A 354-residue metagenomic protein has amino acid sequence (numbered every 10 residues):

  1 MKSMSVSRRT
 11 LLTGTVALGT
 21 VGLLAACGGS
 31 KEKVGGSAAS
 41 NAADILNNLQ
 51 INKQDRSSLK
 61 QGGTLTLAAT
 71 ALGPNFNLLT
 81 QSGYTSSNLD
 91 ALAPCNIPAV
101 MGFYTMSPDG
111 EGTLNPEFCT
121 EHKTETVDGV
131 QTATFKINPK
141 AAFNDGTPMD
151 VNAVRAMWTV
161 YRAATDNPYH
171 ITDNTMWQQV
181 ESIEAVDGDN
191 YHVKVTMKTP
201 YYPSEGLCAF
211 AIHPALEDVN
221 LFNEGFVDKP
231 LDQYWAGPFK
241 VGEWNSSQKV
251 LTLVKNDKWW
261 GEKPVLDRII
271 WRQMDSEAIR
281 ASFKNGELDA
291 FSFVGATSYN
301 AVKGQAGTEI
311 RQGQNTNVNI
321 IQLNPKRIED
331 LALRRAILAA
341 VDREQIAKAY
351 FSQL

Functional and structural regions predicted by a protein language model:
K2-V6, L11, G22, A26-S57 (+3 more regions): Extracytoplasmic/periplasmic ligand-capture domains
L12-A17: Sec-dependent N-terminal signal peptides
G62, E117, V130, N190 (+4 more regions): Extracytoplasmic
L65-T126, T159, Y234: N-terminal lobe/hinge region of extracytoplasmic solute-binding protein
G73-Q81, P203-G206, K249-L251, W260-E262: Short, solvent-exposed loop/turn elements at domain surfaces
I97, Y104-D109, A209-P264, R268: Gly/Pro-rich hinge or "lid" segments in bacterial periplasmic/extracellular proteins
T120-T126, E181-V186, V241-E243: Short amphipathic beta-strand and strand-loop transition segments with alternating hydrophobic
K136, H170-L221: Surface-exposed binding/hinge segments that line and control ligand-binding clefts or catalytic entry sites
